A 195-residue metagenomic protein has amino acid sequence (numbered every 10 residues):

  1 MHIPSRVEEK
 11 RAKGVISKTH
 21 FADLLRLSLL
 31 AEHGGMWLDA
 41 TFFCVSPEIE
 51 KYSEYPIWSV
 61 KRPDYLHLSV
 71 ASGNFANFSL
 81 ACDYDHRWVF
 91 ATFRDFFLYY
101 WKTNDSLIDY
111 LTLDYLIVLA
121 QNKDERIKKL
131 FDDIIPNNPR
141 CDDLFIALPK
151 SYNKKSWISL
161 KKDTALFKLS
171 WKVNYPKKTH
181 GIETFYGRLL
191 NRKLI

Functional and structural regions predicted by a protein language model:
M1-D23, A40-I195: Glycosyltransferase-associated regions of secretory-pathway enzymes, highlighting luminal stem/catalytic domains
D23-G35: Small-residue hinge/turn detector
